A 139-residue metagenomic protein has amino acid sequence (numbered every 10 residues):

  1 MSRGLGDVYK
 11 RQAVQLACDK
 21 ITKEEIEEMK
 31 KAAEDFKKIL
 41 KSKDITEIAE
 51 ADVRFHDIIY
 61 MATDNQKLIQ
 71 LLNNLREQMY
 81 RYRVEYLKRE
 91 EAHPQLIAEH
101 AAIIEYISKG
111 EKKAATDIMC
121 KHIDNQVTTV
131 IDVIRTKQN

Functional and structural regions predicted by a protein language model:
M1-G6: Single conserved hydrophobic/aromatic residue that forms the stacking wall/gate of nucleotide- or nucleobase-binding
K20-E85, A98-Y106, A114-N125: Conserved amphipathic alpha-helical segments that form helical-bundle/coiled-coil interaction surfaces
E91-P94: Active-site loop of classical SDR/Rossmann-like NAD(P)-dependent oxidoreductases, centered on the catalytic Tyr-X3-Lys
D124-V133: Short arginine-rich
R135-N139: …primarily DNA-binding HTH/wHTH and HhH modules…
